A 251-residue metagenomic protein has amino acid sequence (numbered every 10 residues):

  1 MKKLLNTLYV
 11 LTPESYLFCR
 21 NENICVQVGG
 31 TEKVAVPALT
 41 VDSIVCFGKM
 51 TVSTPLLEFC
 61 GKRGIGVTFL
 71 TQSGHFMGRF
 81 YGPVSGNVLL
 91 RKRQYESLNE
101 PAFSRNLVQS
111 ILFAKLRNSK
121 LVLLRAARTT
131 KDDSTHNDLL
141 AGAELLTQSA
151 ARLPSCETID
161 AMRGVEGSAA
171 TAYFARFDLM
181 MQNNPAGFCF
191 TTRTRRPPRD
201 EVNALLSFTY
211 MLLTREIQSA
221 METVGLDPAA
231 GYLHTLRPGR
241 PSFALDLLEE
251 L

Functional and structural regions predicted by a protein language model:
M1-Q72, G82: Terminal-proximal segments
M1-R20, G29, A35, L89-L251: Active-site helix-to-loop segments that bind/position phosphate- or nucleotide-bearing substrates and donors across
T40, G48-L121: A surface-exposed, charged beta-strand/loop segment in the N-terminal or early-internal portion of soluble proteins
